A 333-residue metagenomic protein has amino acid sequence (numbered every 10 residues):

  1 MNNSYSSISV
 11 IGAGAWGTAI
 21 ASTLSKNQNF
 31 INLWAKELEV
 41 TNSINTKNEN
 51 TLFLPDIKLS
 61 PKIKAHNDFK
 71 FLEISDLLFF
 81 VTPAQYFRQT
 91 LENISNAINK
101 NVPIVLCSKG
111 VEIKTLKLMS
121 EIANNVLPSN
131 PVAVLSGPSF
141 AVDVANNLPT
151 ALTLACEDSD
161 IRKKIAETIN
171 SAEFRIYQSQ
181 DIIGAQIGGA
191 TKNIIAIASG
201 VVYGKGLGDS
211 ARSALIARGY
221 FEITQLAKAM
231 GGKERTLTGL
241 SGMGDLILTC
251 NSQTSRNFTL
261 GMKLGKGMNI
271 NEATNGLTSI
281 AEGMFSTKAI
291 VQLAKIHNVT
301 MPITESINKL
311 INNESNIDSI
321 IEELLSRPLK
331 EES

Functional and structural regions predicted by a protein language model:
M1-I57, K64-N67, N93: NAD(P)+-binding Rossmann beta1-loop-alpha1 motif at the extreme N-terminus of oxidoreductases
V10, L33, I104-L106, V134 (+1 more regions): Structural beta-sheet core signal
G14, T18, L38, H66 (+19 more regions): Electropositive phosphate-/nucleotide-binding environments in soluble metabolic enzymes
L59, A65-P149, I165-E167: Rossmann-like NAD(P)(H) cofactor-binding subdomain of soluble oxidoreductases
Y86, A97, I122-N130, P149-T236: Internal alpha-helical scaffold of NAD(P)-dependent oxidoreductase catalytic cores
L106, P131-S136, I176-Q180, G239 (+1 more regions): General beta-strand structural signal in soluble alpha/beta enzymes
S199-G200, K228-T238, G242-S333: NAD(P)-dependent Rossmann-like dehydrogenase/reductase catalytic/cofactor-binding core
